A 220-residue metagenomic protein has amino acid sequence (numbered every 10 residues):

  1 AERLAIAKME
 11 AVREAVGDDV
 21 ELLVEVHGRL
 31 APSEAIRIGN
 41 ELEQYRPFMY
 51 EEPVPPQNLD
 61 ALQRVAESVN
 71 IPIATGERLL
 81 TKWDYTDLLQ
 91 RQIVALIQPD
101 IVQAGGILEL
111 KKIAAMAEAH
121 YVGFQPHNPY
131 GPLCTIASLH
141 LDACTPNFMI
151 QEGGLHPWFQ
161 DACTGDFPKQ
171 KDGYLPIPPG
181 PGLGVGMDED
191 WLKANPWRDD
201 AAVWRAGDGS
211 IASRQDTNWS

Functional and structural regions predicted by a protein language model:
A1, D18, N40, G106-I107 (+2 more regions): Intrinsically disordered, low-complexity regions
A1-S68: Metal-dependent enolase-superfamily TIM-barrel catalytic cores that perform enediolate-based chemistry
N40, R46-M49, P55-G186: Shared catalytic-loop signature of beta/alpha-barrel
L183-S220: Extended hydrophobic packing segments that form well-structured cores
